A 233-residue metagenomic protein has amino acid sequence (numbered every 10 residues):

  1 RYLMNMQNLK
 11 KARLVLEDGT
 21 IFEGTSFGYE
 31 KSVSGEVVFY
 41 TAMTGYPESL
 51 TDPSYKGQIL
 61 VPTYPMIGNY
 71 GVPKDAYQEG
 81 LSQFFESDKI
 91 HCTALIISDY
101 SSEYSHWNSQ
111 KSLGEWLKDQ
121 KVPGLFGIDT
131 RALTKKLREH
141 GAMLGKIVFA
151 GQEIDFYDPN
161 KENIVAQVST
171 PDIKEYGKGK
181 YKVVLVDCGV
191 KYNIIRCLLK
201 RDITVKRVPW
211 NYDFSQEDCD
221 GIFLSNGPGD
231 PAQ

Functional and structural regions predicted by a protein language model:
N5-K182, V186-N211, P231: RNA-binding accessory domains that recognize and position tRNA/RNA substrates
Y212-D218: Short amphipathic alpha-helix with an adjacent loop that forms part of the alpha/beta core around
C219-Q233: Cysteine-nucleophile active-site neighborhood
